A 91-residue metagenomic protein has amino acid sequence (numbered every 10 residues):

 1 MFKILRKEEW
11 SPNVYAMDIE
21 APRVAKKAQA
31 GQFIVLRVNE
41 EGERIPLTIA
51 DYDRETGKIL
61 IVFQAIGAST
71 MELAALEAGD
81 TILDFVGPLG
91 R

Functional and structural regions predicted by a protein language model:
M1-E77: Ferredoxin-reductase
M71-R91: FNR/FR-type flavoprotein reductase catalytic core
